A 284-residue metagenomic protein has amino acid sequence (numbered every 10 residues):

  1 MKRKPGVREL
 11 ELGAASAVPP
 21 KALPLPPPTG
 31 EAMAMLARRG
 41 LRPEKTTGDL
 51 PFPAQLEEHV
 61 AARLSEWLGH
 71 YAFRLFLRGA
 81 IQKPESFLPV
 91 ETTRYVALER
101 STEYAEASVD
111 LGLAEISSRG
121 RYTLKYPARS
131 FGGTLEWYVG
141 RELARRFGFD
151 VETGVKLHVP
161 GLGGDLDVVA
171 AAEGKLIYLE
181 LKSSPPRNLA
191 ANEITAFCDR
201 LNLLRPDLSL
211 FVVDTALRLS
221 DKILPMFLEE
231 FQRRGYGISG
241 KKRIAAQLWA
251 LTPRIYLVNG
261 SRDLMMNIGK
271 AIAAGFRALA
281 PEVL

Functional and structural regions predicted by a protein language model:
M1-L284: Intrinsically disordered, low-complexity Ser/Thr/Pro/Gly-rich regulatory segments
